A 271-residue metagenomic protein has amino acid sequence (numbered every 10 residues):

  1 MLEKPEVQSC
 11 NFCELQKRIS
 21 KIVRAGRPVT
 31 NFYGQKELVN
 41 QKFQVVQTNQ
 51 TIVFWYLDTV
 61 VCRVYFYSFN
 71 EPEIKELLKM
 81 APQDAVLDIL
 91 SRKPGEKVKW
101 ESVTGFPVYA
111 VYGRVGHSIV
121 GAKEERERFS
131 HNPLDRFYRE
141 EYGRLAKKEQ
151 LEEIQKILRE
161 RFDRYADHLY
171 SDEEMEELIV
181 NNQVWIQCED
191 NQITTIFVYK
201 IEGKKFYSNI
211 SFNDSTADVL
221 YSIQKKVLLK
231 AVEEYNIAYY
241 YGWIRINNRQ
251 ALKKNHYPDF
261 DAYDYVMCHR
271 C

Functional and structural regions predicted by a protein language model:
M1, Y67-R139, Y241-C271: Acyl-donor-binding surface of acyltransferase catalytic domains
M1-N31, R128-D167: Short amphipathic alpha-helix that is part of the acyltransferase structural core
K17-T48, R164-V184, C188: Active-site rim helix/loop that mediates acceptor-substrate recognition in acyltransferases
V29-P82, C188-S215, C271: Conserved donor-binding loop and adjoining core beta-sheet/short helix segment in diverse acyl/aminoacyl transferases
Q41, P82-V86, E234-I237: Short, high-confidence coil segments that cap the C-terminus of an alpha-helix and link into the following beta-strand
R136-L145, E153-Q183, C188, Q192 (+2 more regions): Conserved binding-pocket/active-site segment within a compact domain
E177, V198-I237: Accessory, usually C-terminal, subdomains that scaffold auxiliary metal cofactors
